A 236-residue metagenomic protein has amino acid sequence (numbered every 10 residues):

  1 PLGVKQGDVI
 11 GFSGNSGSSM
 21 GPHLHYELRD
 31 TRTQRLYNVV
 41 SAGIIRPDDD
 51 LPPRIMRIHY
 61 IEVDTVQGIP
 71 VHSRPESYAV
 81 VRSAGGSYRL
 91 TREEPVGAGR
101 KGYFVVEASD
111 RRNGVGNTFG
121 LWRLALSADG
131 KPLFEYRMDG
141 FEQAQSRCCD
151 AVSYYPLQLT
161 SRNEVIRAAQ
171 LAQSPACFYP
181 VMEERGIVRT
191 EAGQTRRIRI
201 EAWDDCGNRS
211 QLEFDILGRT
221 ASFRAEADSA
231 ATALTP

Functional and structural regions predicted by a protein language model:
P1, R82-S87, G120, A125-E191: Exoplasmic/lumenal beta-rich domain surfaces
P1-S13: Short, well-structured beta-strand-loop connectors
L2, E27-A98, Y103-D110, V115-G116 (+3 more regions): Acidic, glycine-rich catalytic/binding loops that coordinate metals and/or anionic ligands
G11, D30, D110-R112, A202-C206: Surface-exposed loop/turn motifs at beta-strand-loop junctions within extracellular Ig-like and Fibronectin type III
S13-E27: Active-site loop architecture of trypsin-fold serine endopeptidases
S19, G97-G99, N117, R189-G193 (+1 more regions): Surface-exposed coil/turn segments at beta-strand junctions on protein surfaces, enriched
G120-W122, D205-S229: Short beta-strand elements
R196, I200-A202: Hydrophobic/tyrosine-rich beta-strand signature of extracellular beta-sandwich/beta-rich modules, prominently
